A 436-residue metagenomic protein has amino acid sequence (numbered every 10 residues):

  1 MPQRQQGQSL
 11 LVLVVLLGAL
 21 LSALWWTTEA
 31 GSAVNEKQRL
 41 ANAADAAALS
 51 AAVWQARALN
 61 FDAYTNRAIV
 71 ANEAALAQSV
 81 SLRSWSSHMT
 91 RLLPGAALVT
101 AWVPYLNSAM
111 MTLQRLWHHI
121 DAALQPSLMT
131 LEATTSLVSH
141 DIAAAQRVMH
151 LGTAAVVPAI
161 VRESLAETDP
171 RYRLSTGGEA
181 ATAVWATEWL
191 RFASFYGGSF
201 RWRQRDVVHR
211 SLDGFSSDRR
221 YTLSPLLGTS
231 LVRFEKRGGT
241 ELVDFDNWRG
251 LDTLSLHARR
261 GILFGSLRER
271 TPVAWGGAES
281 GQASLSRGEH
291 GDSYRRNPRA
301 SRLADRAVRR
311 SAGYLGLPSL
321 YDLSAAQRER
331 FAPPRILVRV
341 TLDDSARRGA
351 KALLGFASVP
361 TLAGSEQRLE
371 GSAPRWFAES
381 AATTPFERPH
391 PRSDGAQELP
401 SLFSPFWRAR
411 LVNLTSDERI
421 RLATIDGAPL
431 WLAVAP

Functional and structural regions predicted by a protein language model:
M1-S84: Alpha-helical assembly-interface signal, strongest on the long, hydrophobic N-terminal helix that forms
V70-P436: Long, compositionally biased low-complexity segments
